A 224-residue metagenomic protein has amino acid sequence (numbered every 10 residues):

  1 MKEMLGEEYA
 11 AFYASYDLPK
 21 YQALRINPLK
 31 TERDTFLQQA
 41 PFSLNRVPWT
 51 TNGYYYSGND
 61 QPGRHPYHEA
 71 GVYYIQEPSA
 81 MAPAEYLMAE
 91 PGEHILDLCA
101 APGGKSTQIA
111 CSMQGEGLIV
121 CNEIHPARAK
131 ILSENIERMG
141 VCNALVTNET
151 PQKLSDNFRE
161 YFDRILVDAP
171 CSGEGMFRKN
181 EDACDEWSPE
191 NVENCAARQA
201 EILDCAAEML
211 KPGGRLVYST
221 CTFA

Functional and structural regions predicted by a protein language model:
M1-A224: S-adenosylmethionine
